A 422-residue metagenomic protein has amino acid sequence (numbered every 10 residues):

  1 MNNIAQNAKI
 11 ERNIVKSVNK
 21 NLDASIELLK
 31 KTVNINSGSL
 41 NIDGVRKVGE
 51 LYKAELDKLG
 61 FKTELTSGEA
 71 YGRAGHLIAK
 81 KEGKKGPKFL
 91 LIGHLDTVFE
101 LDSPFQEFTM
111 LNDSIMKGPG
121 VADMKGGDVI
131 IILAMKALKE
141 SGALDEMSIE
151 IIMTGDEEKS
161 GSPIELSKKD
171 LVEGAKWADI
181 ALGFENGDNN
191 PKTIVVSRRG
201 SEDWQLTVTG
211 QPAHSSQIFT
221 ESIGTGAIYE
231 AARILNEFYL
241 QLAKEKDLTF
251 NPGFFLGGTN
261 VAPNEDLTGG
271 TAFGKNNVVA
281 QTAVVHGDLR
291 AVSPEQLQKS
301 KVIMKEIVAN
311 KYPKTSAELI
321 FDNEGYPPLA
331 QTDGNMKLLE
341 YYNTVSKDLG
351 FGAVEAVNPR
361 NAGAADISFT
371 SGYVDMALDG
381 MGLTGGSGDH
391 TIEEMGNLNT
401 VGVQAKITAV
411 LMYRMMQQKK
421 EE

Functional and structural regions predicted by a protein language model:
M1-I4: C-terminal segment of classical bacterial N-terminal signal peptides
Q6-N13, E27, G38, E55 (+2 more regions): Metal-dependent amide/peptide-bond hydrolase catalytic core, centered on the "pita-bread" metallohydrolase fold
N7-P119, E140-L144: Acidic/His- and Gly-rich active-site-bordering loop/insert found across diverse amide/peptide-bond hydrolases
L91, N112-S162, E202-V208, Q217-L242 (+2 more regions): Alpha-helical metal-binding/catalytic segments enriched in His/Glu/Asp
I92-G93, M153-T154, A181-E185, T209 (+1 more regions): Short beta-strand segments
F99-L101, A143, V195-G200, N276-A280 (+1 more regions): Short glycine/proline-enriched loop/turn "hinge" motifs that connect secondary-structure elements and lie
L101-L111, S197-G200, E265-G270, L383: Short, flexible, mixed-charge acidic loops at enzyme active sites
M124-S197, G257-L267, K420-E422: Acidic/histidine-rich catalytic neighborhood of metal-dependent amide-processing enzymes
